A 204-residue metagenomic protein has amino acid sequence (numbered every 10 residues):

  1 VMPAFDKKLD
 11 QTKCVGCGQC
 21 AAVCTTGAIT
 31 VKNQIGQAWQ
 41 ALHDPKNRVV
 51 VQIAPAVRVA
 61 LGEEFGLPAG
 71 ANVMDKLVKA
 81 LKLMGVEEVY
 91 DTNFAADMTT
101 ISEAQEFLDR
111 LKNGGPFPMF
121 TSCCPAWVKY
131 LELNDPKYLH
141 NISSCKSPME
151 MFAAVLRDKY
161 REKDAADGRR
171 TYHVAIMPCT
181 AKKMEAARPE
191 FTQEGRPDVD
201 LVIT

Functional and structural regions predicted by a protein language model:
V1-F5, M151-F152: Short, charged low-complexity linear segments at domain edges
V1-M2, K13-V15, Q19-Q37: Iron-sulfur cluster-binding cysteine motifs and their immediate structural context in ferredoxin-like electron-transfer
P3-A4, G18, L61, P136: General secondary-structure edge motif
V31-T204: Iron-sulfur-associated redox domains of electron-transfer enzymes in respiratory and anaerobic energy metabolism
